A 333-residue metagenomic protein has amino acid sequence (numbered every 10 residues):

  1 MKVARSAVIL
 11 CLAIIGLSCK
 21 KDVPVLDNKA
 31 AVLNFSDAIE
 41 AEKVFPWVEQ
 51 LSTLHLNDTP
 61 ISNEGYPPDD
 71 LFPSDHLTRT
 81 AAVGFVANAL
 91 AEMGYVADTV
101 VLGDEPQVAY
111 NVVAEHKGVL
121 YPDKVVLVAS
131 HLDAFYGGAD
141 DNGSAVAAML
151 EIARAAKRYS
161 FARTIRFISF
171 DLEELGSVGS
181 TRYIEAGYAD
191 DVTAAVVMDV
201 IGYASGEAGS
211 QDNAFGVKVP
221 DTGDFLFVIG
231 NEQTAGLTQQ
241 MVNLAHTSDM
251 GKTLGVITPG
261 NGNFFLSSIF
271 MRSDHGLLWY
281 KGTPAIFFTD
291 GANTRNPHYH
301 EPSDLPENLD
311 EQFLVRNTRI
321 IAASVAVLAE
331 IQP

Functional and structural regions predicted by a protein language model:
M1-V8: Bacterial N-terminal signal peptides that target proteins for export
I15-S18: C-terminal motif of bacterial Sec signal peptides marking the signal peptidase cleavage site
K21-L77, R295-D304: N-terminal capping segment at the start of a domain
W47-Q50, T99, V112-E115, V125-A129 (+6 more regions): Structural recognition of the beta-strand scaffold that forms the well-ordered cores of secreted hydrolase catalytic
L56-K117, G255: A non-catalytic alpha/beta surface segment that caps or lines the substrate-entry region of metallo-dependent hydrolase
N57, G209, N213-P333: Active-site-adjacent substrate-binding region of metalloamidase/peptidase-like peptide-processing proteins
N57-D58, G103-Q107, V119-Y121, L132-Y136 (+6 more regions): Solvent-exposed loop/turn segments at secondary-structure junctions within structured extracellular/periplasmic domains
N111, F135-Q239, S267-F270: Acidic/histidine-rich catalytic neighborhood of metal-dependent amide-processing enzymes
